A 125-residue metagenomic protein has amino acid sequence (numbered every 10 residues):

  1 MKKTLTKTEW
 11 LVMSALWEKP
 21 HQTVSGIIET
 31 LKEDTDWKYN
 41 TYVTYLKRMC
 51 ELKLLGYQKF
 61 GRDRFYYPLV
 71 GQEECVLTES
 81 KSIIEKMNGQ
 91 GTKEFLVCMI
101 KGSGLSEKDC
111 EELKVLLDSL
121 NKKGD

Functional and structural regions predicted by a protein language model:
K3-T8, F60-T78: Short, cationic-aromatic polyanion-contact patches
K7-A15, G26: Pre-recognition alpha-helix immediately N-terminal to the DNA-recognition helix within helix-turn-helix or winged-helix
V12, Y42-L52: Basic amphipathic alpha-helical segments that dock to polyanions
L16-P20, M99: Short helix-to-turn junction characteristic of helix-turn-helix DNA-binding domains, especially the helix
Q22-L31: Short acidic, hydrophobic short linear motifs in intrinsically disordered regions
C50-F60: A short, conserved structural fragment
T78-K123: Amphipathic alpha-helical dimerization/coiled-coil segments that flank or bridge DNA-binding/regulatory modules
